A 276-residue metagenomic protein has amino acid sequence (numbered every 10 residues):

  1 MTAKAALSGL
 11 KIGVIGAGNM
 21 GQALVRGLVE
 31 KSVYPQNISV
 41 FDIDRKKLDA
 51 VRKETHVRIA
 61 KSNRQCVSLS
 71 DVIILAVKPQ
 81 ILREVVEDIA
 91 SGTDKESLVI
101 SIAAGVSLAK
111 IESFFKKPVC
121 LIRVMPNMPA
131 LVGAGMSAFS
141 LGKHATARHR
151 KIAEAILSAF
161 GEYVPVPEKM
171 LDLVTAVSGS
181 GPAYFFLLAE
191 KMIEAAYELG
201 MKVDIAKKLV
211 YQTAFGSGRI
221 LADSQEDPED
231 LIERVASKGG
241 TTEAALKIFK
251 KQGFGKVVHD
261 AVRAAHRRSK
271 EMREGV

Functional and structural regions predicted by a protein language model:
M1-K61, Q65, A134, Y197-L199: NAD(P)+-binding Rossmann beta1-loop-alpha1 motif at the extreme N-terminus of oxidoreductases
T2, A6, Y211-V276: NAD(P)-dependent Rossmann-like dehydrogenase/reductase catalytic/cofactor-binding core
L24, L28, L48-V51, V85-I89 (+2 more regions): Hydrophobic packing residues within well-ordered alpha-helices of enzyme cores
I38, C66, K202-L209, L231 (+1 more regions): Small-residue helix-packing motif on alpha-helices
T55, N63-F139: Rossmann-like NAD(P)(H) cofactor-binding subdomain of soluble oxidoreductases
K110, F114-C120, M136-L173, F186-D223: Internal alpha-helical scaffold of NAD(P)-dependent oxidoreductase catalytic cores
I122, L171-A176, P228-E233: Short pre-catalytic strand/loop immediately N-terminal to key active-site residues, enriched for Gly-Thr
